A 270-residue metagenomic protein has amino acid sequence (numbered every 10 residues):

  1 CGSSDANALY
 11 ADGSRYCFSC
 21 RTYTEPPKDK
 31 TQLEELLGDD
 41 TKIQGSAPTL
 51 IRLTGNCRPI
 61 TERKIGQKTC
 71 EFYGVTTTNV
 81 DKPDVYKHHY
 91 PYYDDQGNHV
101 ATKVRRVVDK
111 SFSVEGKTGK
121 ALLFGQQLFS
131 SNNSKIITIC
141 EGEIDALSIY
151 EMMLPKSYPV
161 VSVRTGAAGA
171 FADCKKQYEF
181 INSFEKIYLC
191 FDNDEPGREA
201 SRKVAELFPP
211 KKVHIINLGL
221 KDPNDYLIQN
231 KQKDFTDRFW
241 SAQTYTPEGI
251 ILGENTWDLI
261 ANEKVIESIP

Functional and structural regions predicted by a protein language model:
C1-S4, Y16-F18, Y23-V100, T118-L123 (+4 more regions): TOPRIM metal-binding catalytic domain and adjacent DNA-binding surface shared by DnaG-type primases
G13: Short metal-coordination and nucleic-acid-contact micro-motifs, chiefly zinc-binding Cys/His arrays
K82-E185, S201: Phosphate-handling DNA/RNA-contact segment within nucleic-acid enzymes
I137-I139, N182-P196, I215: Acidic beta-strand-to-loop metal/phosphate-binding motif
K156-P159, E206-I216: Structural alpha-beta junctions
V163-T165, V213-D222: A generic structural motif
N217, D222-A261: Metal-dependent DNA phosphodiester-chemistry modules and their immediately adjacent helices/loops in DNA-processing
I269-P270: Pre-Walker A (pre-P-loop) alpha-helix and adjacent loop at the N terminus of AAA/AAA+ ATPase modules, a conserved
